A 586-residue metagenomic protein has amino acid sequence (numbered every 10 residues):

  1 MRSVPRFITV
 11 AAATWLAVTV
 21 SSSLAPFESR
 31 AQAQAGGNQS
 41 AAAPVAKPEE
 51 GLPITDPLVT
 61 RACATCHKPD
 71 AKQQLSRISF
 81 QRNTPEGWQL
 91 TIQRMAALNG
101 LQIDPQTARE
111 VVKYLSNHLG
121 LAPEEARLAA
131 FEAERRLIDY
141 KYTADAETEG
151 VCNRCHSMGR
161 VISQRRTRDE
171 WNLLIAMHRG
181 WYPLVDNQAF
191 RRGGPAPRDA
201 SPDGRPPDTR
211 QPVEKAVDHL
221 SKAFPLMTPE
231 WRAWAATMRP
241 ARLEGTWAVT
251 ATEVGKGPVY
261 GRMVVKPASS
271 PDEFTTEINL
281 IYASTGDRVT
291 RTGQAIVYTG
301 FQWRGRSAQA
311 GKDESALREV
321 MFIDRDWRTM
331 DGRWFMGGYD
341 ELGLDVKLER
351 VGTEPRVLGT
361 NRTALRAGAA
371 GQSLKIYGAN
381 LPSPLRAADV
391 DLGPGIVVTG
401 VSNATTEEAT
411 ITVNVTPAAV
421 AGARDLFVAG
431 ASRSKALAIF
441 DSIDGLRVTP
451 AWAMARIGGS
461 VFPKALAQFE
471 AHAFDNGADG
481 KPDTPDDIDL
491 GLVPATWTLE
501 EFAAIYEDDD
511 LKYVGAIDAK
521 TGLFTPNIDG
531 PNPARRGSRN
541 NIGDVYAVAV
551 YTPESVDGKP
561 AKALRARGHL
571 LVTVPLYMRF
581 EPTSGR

Functional and structural regions predicted by a protein language model:
S29-V59, L98-I103, T107, A122-A146 (+1 more regions): Electrostatic cytochrome c docking/interface patches
D56, D70-L98, S157-P183, V289-T292: Gly/Gly-Pro-rich "capping" loops immediately C-terminal to redox-active cysteine motifs in periplasmic/lumenal
T60-D70, V111, T148-R160, A216: The canonical Cys-X-X-Cys-His
G100-A133, L184, A189-W234: C-terminal capping alpha-helices of c-type cytochrome domains
P229, T237, R242, L317-R318 (+2 more regions): Edge beta-strand at a domain terminus
T237, A241-D326, D331-W334: Central antiparallel beta-sheet cores of small beta-barrel/beta-sandwich binding domains
E349-D389, T405, S432-T484, T583-R586: Beta-strand/beta-sandwich contexts
G368-A431, G491-A495, A504-Y506, L511-V514 (+1 more regions): Immunoglobulin-like IPT/TIG beta-sandwich domains and homologous Ig-like subdomains
